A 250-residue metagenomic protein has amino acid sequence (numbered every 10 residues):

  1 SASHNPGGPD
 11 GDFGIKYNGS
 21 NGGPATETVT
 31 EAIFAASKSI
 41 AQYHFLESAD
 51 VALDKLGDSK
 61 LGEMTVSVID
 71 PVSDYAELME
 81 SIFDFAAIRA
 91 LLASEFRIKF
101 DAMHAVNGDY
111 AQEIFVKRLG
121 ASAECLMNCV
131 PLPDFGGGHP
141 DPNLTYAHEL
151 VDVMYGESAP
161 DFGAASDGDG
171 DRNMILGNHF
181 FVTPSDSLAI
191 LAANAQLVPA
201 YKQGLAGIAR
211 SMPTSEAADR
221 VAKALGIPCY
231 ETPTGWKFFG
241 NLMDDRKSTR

Functional and structural regions predicted by a protein language model:
S1-S3, N128, S166-G168, M212 (+1 more regions): Glycine-rich, histidine-containing beta strand-loop boundary motifs that form or position
P6-P9, I15-E27, E31, A35 (+2 more regions): Replace "Mg2+/Mn2+-dependent" with "divalent metal-dependent
P9-E157: Gly/Ser/Thr-enriched, mixed-charge loops and adjacent short helices that form phosphate/oxyanion-binding elements
A111, F115, L150, L191-Q196 (+2 more regions): Buried hydrophobic packing segments
S122-L126, T183-D186, G226-T234: Short hydrophobic/aromatic-enriched beta-strand-loop microsegments
P133-G138, A192, F239-M243: Short, charged, surface-exposed secondary-structure boundary motifs
V221-R246: Glycine-rich active-site loop/lid that clamps phosphate-bearing ligands
T249: Conserved small/polar residues in nucleotide/adenosyl-binding loops
